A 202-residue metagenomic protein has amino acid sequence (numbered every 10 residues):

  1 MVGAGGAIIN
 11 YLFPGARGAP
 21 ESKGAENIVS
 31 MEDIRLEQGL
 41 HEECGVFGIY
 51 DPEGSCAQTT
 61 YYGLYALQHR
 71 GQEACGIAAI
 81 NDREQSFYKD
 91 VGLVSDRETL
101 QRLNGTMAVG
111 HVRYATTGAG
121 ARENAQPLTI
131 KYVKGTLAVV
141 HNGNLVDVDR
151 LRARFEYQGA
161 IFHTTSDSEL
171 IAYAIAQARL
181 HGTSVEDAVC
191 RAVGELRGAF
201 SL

Functional and structural regions predicted by a protein language model:
I8-G15, G24-L202: Conserved short alpha-helical segments that host acidic/polar catalytic motifs at enzyme active sites
A19-E21: N-terminal polybasic/positive-inside topogenic patches
